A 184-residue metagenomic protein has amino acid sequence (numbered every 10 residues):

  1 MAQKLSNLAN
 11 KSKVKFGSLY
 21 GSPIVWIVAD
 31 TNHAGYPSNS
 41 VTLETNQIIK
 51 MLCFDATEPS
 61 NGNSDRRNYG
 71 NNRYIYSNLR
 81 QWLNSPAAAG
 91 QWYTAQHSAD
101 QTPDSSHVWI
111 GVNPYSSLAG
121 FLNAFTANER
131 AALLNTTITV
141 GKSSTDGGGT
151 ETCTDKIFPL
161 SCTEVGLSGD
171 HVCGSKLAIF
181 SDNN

Functional and structural regions predicted by a protein language model:
M1-N184: Collagenous Gly-X-Y triple-helix signature in extracellular proteins
